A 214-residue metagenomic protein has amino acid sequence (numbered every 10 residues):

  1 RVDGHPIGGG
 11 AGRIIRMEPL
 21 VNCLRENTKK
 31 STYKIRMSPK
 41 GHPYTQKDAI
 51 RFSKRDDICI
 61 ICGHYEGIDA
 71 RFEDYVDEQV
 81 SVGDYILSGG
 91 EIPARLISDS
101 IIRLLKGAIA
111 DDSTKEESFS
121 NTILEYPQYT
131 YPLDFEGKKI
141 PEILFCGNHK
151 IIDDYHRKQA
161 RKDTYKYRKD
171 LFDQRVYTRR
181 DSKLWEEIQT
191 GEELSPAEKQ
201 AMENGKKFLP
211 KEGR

Functional and structural regions predicted by a protein language model:
R1-N27, K150-D173: N-terminal nucleotide/polyanion-binding subdomain common to many enzyme families
P6, A11-I14, P43, Y65 (+5 more regions): Gly/Ser/Thr-rich beta-alpha loop segments that engage phosphate groups in nucleotides
I14-C62, D69: S-adenosyl-L-methionine/SAH cofactor-binding core of RNA-modifying enzymes
Y33-P39, E116, F172-R175: Short, conserved aromatic-histidine micro-motifs
M37, I61-G63, V82-G83, G89: Generic beta-sheet signal
I68, F72-T114: Structured adenosyl-cofactor binding patch, chiefly the S-adenosyl-L-methionine
I92, L104-I143: Internal, active-site/partner-interface "lid" segment
P132-R214: SAM-dependent methyltransferases
